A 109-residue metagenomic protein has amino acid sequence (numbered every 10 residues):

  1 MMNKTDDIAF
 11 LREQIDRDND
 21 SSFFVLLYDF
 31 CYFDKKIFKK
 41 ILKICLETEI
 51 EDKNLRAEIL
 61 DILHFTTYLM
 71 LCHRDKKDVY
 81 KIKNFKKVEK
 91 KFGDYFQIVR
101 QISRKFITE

Functional and structural regions predicted by a protein language model:
M1-L42: Short terminal alpha-helical segments
M2, D6, D18, K36 (+4 more regions): Alpha-helix boundary/N-cap detector
F24-C31, D52, K81, F85: Alpha-helical rod/repeat scaffolding segments in eukaryotic adaptors/tethers and long-chain four-helix cytokines
F24-L27, I59-L63, R74: Amphipathic alpha-helical elements of HEAT/ARM-like alpha-solenoid repeat scaffolds that form extended
T48-F65, V79-K83: Short, charged early-sequence alpha-helical segments and their helix-coil boundaries
F65-E109: Amphipathic alpha-helical binding modules
